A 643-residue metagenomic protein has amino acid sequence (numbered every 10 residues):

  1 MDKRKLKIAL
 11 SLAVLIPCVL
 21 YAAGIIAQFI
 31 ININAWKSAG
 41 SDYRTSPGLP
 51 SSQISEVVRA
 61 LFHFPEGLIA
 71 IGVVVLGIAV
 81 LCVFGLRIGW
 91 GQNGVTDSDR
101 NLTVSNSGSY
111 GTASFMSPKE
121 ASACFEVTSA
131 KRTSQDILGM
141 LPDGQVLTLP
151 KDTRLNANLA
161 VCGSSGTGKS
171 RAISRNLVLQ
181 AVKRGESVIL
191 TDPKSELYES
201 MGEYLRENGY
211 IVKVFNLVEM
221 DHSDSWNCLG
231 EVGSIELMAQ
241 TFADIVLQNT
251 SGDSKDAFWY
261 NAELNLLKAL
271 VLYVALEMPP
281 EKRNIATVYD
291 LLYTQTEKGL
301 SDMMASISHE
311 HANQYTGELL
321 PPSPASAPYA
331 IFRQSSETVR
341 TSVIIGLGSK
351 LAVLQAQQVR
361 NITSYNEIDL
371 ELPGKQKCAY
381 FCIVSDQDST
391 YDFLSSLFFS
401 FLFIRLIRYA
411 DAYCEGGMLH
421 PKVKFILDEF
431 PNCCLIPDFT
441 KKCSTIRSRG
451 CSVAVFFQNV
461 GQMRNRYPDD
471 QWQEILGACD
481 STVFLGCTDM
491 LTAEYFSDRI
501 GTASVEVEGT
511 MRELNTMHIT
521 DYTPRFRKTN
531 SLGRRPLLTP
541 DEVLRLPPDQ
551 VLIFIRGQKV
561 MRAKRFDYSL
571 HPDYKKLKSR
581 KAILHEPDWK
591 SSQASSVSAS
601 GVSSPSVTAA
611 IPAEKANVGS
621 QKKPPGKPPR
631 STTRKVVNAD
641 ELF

Functional and structural regions predicted by a protein language model:
M1-T167, R171-L177, R184, R527-S531 (+2 more regions): Basic- and hydrophobic-enriched, low-structure N-terminal and domain-boundary segments that flank ATP-binding catalytic
D42, A60-H63, S109, C124 (+9 more regions): Intrinsically disordered, low-complexity N-terminal regions enriched in serine/proline/glycine with scattered basic
R100-T103, S364-D369, L419-P421, E513-H518: A glycine-rich phosphate-binding loop feature that marks nucleotide/adenosyl-phosphate handling sites
F125-G139, T250-D256, Y315, E415 (+1 more regions): Low-complexity, polar-biased intrinsically disordered regions enriched in Pro/Ser/Thr/Gly
L141-D143, P150-C451, R466-Y467, D541-R565 (+1 more regions): P-loop NTPase motor domains
C443-T445, R449-L552, N638: Conserved ATP-driven motor cores of ASCE-family P-loop NTPases powering translocation/secretion/packaging/pilus
